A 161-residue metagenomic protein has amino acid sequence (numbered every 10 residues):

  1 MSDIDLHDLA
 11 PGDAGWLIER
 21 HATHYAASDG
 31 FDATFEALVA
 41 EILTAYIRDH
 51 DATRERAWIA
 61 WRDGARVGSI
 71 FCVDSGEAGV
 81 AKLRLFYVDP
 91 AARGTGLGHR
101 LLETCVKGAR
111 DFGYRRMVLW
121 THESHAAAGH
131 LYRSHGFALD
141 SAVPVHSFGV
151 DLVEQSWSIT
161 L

Functional and structural regions predicted by a protein language model:
D3, R115-L161: C-terminal "cap" of GNAT-fold acetyltransferases
L6-A91, H99-G108, F112, L139-V145 (+1 more regions): Acetyl-CoA-dependent GNAT
